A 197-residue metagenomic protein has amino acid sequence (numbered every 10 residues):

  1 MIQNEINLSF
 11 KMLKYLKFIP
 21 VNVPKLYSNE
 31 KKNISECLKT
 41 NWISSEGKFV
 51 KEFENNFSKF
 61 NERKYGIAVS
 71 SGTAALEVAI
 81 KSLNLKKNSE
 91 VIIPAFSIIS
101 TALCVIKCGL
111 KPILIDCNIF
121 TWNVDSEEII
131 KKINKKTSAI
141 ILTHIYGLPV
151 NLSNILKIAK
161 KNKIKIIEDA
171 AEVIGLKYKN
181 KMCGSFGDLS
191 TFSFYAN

Functional and structural regions predicted by a protein language model:
M1-I43: N-terminal "arm"/small-domain region of PLP-dependent enzymes with the aminotransferase-like
P20-N22, S70, I141-T143, T191-Y195: Short beta-strand segments
V23, K131, K181-C183: Short secondary-structure boundary/capping segments
S28, K32-K39, K48-E62, E127-K135 (+1 more regions): Replace "anionic and nucleotidyl ligands
E46-E90, C104-C108, L114-D116, K181: Phosphate-binding glycine-rich loop
K81-K161, K165-A170, K177: PLP-dependent aminotransferase-like
E168-N197: Conserved active-site segment immediately N-terminal to the catalytic lysine that forms the internal aldimine
